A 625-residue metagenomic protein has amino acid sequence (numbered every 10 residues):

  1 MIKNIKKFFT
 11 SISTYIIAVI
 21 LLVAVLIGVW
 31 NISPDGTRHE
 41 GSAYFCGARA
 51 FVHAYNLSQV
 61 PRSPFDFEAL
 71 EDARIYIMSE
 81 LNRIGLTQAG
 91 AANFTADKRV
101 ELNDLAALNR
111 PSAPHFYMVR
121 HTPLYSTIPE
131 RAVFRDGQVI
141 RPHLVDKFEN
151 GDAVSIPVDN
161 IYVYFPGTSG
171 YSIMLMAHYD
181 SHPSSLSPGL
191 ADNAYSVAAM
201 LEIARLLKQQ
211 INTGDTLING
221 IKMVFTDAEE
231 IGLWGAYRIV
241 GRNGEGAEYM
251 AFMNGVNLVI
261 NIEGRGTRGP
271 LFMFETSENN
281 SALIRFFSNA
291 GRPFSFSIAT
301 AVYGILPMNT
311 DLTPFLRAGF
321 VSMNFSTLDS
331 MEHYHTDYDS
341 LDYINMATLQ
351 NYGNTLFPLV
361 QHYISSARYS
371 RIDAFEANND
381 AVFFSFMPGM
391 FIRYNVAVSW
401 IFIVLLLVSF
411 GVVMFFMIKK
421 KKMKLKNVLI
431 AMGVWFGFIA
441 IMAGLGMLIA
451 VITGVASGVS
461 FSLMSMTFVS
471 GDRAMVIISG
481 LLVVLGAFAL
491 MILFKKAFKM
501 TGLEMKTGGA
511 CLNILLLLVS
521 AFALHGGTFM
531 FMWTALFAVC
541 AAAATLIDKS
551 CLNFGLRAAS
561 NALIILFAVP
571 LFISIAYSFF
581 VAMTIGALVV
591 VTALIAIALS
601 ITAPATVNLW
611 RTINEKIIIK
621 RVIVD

Functional and structural regions predicted by a protein language model:
I2-K6, I16-V23, V404-D625: Alpha-helical transmembrane segments of integral membrane proteins
F9-S13, S385-L405, V469-I477: Juxtamembrane/start-of-transmembrane alpha-helix segments at the extracytoplasmic/lumenal side of membrane anchors
S11-Y15, C46-R49: Hydrophobic secondary-structure signal with a strong preference for alpha-helical segments in membranes
L21-R38, D625: Membrane-interface motif at the C-terminal end of an N-terminal transmembrane signal
G28-W30, S42-A43, H53, P61 (+9 more regions): N-terminal, helix-rich and Lys/Arg-enriched segments in bacterial and organellar proteins
D35-R393: Soluble extramembrane regions of membrane proteins in the secretory/endomembrane system
M250-F272, S399-K422: C-terminal domain-closing interface element
R317, F357-Y369, W400, W435-A443 (+1 more regions): Alpha-helical transmembrane segments of integral membrane proteins, especially early/N-terminal helices
